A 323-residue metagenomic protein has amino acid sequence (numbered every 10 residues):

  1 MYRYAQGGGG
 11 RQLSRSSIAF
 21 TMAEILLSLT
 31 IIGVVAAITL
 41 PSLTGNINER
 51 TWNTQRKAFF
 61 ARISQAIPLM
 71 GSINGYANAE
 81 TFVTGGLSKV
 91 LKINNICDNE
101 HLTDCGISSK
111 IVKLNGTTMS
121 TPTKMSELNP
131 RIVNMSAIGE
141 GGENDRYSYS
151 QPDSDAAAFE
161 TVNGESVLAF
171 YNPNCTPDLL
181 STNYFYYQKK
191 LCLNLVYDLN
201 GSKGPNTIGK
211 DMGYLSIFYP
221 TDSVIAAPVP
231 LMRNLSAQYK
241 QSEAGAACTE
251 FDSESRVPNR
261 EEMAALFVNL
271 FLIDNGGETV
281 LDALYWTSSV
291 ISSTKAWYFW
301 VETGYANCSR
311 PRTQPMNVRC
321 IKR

Functional and structural regions predicted by a protein language model:
M1-F20: N-terminal leader/signal peptides at the extreme start of proteins
S16-N48: N-terminal single-pass transmembrane signal-anchor helix
E49-K89: Membrane-proximal N-terminal amphipathic helix
G86-P228: Intrinsically disordered, low-complexity regions enriched in Pro/Ser/Thr/Gly and acidic residues
L193, L281-T287, K295, Q314-N317: Residues that flank catalytic or metal-binding motifs in active/ligand-binding sites
A226-S255, T294-G304, S309-R323: Extracellular adhesion/carbohydrate-recognition regions
S255-A265: Beta-edge loop/turn motif
A265-S293: Structured alpha-helical interaction elements and adjacent beta->alpha junctions in soluble regions of eukaryotic
